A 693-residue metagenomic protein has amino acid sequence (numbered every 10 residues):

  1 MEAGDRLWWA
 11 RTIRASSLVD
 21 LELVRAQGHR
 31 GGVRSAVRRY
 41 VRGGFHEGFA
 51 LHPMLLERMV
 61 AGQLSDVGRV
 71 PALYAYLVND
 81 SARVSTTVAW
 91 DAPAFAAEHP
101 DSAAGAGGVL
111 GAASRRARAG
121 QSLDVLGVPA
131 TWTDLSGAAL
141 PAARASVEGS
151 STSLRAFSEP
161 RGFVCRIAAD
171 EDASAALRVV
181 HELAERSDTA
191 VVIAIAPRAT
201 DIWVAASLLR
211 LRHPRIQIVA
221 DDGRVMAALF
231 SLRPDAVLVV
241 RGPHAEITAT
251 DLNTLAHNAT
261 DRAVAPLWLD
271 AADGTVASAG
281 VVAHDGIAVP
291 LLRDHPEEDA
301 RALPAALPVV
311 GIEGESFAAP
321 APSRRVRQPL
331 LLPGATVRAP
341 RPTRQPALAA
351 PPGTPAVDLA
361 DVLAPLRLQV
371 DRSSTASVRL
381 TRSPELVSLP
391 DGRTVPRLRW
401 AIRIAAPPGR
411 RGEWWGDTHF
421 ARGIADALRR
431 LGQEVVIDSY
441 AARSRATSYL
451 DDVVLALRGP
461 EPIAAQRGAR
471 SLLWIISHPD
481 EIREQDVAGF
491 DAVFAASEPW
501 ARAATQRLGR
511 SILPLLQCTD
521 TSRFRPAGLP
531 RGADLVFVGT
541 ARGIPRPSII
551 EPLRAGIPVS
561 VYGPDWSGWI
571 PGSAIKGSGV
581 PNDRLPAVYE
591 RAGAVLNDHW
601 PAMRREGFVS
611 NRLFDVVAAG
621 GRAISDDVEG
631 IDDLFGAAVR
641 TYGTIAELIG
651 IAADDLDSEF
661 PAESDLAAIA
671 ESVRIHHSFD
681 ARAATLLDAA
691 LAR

Functional and structural regions predicted by a protein language model:
M1-G149: Charge-rich, low-complexity intrinsically disordered regions
W132-G149, A300-E313, A321-P396, A406: C-terminal catalytic/acceptor-binding lobe
S158-E171, A175, S377-R467, A492 (+4 more regions): N-terminal pre-catalytic "stem/leader" segment of glycosyltransferase-like enzymes
E171-A175, L183-D188, I193-A194, P408-D426 (+2 more regions): Conserved catalytic-core segment of nucleotide-activated headgroup transferases in glycan assembly
R212, I463-I557, W566-S567, H677-A681: Catalytic core of nucleotide-activated saccharide and alditol-phosphate transferases
A245-H284: Conserved donor NDP-sugar-binding/catalytic core segment of glycosyltransferases
V282-V310: Short, flexible, basic/aromatic active-site loop/helix in glycosyltransferases
I402-P408, H419-G423, L428-L431, I437-S439 (+2 more regions): Catalytic binding pocket for nucleotide-activated donors in carbohydrate/polymer assembly enzymes
